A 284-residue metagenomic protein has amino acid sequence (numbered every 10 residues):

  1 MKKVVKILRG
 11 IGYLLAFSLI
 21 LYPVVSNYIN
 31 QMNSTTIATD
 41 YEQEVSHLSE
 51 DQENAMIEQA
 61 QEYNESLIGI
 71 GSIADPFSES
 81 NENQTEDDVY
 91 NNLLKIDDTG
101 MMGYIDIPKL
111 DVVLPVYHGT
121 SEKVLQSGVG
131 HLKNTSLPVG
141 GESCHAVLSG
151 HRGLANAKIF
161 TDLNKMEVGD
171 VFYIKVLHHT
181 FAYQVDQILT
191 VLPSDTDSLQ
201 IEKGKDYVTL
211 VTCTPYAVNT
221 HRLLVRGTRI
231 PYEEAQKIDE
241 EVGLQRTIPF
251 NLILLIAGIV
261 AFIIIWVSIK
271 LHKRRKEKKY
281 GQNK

Functional and structural regions predicted by a protein language model:
K2-T247: Solvent-exposed, non-transmembrane regions of membrane-associated and secreted proteins
E240-K284: C-terminal single-pass membrane-anchor helix
